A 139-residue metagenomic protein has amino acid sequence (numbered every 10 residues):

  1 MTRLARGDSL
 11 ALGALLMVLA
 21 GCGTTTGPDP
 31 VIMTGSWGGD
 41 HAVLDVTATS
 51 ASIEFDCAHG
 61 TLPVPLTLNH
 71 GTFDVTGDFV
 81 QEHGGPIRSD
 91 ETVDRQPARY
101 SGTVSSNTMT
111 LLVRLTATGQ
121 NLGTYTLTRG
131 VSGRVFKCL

Functional and structural regions predicted by a protein language model:
M1-L12: Bacterial N-terminal signal peptides that target proteins for export
G7, I32-M33, S105-N107, L111: A composition-driven surface/loop motif
V18-G21: C-terminal motif of bacterial Sec signal peptides marking the signal peptidase cleavage site
T24-T25, G60-T72, T108-L139: Edge beta-strand at a domain terminus
P28-L44, V75, F136-L139: Tryptophan-anchored aromatic micro-motifs
D40-E82: N-terminal glycine/threonine-rich, aromatic-flanked beta-hairpin/loop signature
V43-A48, A98-V104: Broad, structure-driven detector of short, well-ordered beta-strand segments within folded domains
V75-S101: An anionic, turn-rich surface loop/hairpin at beta-sheet edges that serves as a generic interaction/coordination patch
